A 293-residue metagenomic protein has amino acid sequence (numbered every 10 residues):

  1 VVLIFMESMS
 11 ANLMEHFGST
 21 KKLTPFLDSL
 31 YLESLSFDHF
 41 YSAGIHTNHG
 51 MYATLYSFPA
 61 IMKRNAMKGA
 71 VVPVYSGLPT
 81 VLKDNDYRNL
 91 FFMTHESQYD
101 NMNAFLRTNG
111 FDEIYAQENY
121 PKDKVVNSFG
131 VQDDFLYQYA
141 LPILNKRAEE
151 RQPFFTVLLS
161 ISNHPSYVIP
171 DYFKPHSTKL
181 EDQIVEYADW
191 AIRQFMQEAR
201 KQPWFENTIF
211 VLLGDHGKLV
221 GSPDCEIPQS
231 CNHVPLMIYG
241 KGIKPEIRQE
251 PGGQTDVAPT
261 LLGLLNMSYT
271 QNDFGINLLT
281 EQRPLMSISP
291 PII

Functional and structural regions predicted by a protein language model:
V1-I293: Solvent-exposed soluble domains appended to multi-pass membrane proteins
